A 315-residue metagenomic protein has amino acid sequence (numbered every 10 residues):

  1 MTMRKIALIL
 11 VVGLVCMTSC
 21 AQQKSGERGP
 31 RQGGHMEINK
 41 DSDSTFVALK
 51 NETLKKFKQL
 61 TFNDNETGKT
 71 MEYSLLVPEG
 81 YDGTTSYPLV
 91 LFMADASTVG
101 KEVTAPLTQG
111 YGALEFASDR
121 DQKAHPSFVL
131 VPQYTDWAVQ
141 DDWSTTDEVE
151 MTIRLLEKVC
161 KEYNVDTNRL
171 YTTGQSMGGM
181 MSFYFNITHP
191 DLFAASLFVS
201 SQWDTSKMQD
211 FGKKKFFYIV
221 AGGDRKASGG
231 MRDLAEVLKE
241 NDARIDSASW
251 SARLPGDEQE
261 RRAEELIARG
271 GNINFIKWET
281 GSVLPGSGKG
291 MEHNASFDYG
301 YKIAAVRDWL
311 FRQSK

Functional and structural regions predicted by a protein language model:
M1-P30: Bacterial Sec-dependent N-terminal signal peptides
C20-L89, T173-Q175, M180, L234-E236 (+3 more regions): A domain-start/cap signature at the N-terminus of enzymes
G80-T85, A138-S176: Gly/Ser-rich "nucleophile elbow"/oxyanion-hole loop immediately N-terminal to the catalytic nucleophile in hydrolases
L89, M93-I153: Active-site machinery of serine-nucleophile hydrolases
L107-R120, V199-Q209, E258-R262: Alpha-helical scaffolding within the catalytic cores of extracellular/periplasmic polymer-degrading hydrolases
C160-E162, N168-G212: Primarily recognizes the serine-hydrolase "nucleophile elbow" in alpha/beta-hydrolase and SGNH/GDSL folds
F217-V220: Short beta-strand/loop motif that positions the catalytic acidic residue of the alpha/beta-hydrolase fold
G222-S228, R244-K315: C-terminal catalytic histidine-bearing segment of alpha/beta-hydrolase fold enzymes
